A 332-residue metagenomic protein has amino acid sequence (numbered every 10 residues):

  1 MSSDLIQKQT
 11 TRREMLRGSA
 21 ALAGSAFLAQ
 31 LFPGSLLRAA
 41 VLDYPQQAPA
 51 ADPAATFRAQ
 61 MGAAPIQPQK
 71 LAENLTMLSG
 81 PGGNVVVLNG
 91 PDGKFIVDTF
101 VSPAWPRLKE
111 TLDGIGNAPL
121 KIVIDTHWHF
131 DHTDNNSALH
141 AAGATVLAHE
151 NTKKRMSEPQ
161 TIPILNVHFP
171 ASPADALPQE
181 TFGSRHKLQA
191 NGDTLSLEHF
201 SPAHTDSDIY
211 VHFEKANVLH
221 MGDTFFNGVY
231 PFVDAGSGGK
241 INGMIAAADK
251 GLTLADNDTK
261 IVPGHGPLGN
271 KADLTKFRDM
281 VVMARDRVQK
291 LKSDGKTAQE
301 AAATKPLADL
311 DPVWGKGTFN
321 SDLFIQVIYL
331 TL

Functional and structural regions predicted by a protein language model:
M1-E14, A21, A26-Q30, R38: N-terminal secretory signal peptides
L16-A20, A298-L332: C-terminal regulatory/interaction regions
L31-L71, T76-L78: C-terminal segment of N-terminal export signals and the immediately downstream linker at the start of the mature
Q67-L112, I209-F213, V218-D223: Conserved beta-strand hairpin/beta-sheet module of binuclear metal-dependent hydrolase folds, prominently
P68, P91-G93, P103-L147: Active-site metal-binding motif and surrounding structural segment of the metallo-beta-lactamase
K70, T152-F200, T205-D206, E214-K215: Metallo-beta-lactamase
N74, L88, D98, H127 (+9 more regions): Divalent metal-coordination and catalytic microenvironments
G93-K94, V101-P103, K187, T194 (+2 more regions): Metallo-beta-lactamase
